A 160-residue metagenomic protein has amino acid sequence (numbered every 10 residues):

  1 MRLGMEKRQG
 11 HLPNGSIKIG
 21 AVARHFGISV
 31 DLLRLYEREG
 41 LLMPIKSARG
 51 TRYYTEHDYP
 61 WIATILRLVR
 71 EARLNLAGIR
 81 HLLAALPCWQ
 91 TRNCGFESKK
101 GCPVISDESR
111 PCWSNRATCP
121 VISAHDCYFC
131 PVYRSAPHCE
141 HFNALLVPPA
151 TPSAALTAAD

Functional and structural regions predicted by a protein language model:
R2-H25, M43-R49, E56-D160: Arg/Lys-rich, alpha-helical DNA-contact motif
V30-R49: Major-groove DNA-recognition helix of helix-turn-helix-type DNA-binding domains
